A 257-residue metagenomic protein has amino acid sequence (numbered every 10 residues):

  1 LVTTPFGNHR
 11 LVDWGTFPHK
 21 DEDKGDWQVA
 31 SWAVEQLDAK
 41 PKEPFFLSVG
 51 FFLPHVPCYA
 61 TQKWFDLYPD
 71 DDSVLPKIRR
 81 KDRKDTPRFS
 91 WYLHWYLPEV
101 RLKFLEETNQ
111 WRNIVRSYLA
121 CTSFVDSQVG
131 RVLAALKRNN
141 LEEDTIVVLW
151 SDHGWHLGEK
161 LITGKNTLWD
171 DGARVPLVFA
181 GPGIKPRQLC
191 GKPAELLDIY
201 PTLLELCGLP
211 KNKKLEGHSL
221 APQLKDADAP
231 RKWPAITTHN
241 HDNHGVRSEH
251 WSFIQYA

Functional and structural regions predicted by a protein language model:
L1-S31, E35-P44, S48-P193, L206-K213 (+1 more regions): Active-site-proximal cap/lid insertion segments
A30, H153-E159, K185, L197-Y200 (+1 more regions): C-terminal cap/loop subdomain of S1 sulfatases and analogous C-terminal strand-loop tails that border
